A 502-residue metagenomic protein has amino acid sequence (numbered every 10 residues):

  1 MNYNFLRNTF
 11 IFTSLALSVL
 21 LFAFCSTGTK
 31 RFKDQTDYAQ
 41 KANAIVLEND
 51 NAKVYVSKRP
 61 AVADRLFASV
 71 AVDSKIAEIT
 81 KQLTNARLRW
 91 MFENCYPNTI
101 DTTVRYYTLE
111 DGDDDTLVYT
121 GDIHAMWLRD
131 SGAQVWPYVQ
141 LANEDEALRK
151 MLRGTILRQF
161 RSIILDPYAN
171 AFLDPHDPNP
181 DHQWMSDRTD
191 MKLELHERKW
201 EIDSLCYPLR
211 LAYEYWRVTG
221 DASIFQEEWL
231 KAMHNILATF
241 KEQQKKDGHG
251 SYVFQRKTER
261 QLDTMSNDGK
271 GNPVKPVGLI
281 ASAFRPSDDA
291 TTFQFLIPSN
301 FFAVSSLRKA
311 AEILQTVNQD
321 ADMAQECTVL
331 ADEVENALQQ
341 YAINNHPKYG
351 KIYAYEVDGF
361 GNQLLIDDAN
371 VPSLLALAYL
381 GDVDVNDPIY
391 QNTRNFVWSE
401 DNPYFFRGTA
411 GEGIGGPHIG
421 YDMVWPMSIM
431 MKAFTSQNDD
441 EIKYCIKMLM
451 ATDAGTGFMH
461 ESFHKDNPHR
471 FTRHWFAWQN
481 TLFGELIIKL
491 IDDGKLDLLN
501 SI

Functional and structural regions predicted by a protein language model:
F12-L21: Bacterial N-terminal signal peptides
R31-R129, G154: Low-complexity, Ser/Thr/Pro/Gly-enriched N-terminal "stalk/linker" regions
A71-N85, A133-E146, Y207-A222, F301-D320 (+3 more regions): Well-ordered alpha-helical scaffold segments within catalytic/enzyme domains
M91, E146-S162, A222-K241, A310 (+4 more regions): Extended, well-ordered alpha-helical scaffold segments
D111-V118, N179-K199, Q261-F295, G359-F360 (+1 more regions): Acidic/His metal-coordination segments adjacent to aromatic residues that form catalytic metal sites in metalloenzymes
H124-L152, I156-D263, A477-I491: Aromatic-rich carbohydrate-recognition surfaces in CAZymes
L128, I164-Y168, F172-P175, L237-V304 (+2 more regions): Extended ligand-binding clefts on enzyme/binding-domain cores
D187-L193, R198-W200, L364-D384, D422-I502: C-terminal capping/lid segments that line or modulate ligand- or cofactor-binding pockets
